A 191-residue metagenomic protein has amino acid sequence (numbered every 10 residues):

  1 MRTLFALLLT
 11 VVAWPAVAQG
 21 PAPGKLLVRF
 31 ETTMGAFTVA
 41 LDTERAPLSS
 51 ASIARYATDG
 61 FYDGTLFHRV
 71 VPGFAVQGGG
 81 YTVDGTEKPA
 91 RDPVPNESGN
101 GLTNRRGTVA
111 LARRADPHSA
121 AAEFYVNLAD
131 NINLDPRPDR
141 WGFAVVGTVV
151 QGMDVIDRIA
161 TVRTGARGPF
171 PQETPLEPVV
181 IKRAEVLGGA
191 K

Functional and structural regions predicted by a protein language model:
M1-L4: Positively charged n-region of N-terminal signal peptides that target proteins for export
L8, W14-K191: Cyclophilin-like peptidyl-prolyl cis-trans isomerases
